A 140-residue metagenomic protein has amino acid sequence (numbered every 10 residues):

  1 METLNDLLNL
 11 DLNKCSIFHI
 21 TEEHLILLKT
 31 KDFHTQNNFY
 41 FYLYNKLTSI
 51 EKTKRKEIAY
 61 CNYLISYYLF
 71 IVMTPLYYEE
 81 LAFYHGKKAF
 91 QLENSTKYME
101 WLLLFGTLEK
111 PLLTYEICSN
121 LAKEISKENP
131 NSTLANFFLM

Functional and structural regions predicted by a protein language model:
M1-T3, K31-H34, F138: Extended, charge-rich alpha-helical scaffold/interaction domains
T3-L10, N38-E51, Y78-A89, L113-E128: Alpha-helical repeat scaffolds
N9-K31, K54-I71, S95-L108, N136-F137: Amphipathic alpha-helical repeat scaffolds of TPR domains
T35, E57-Y60, Y78, N94-K97 (+2 more regions): Structural signature of alpha-solenoid helical repeat junctions
V72, L76, E109-L112: Structural motif corresponding to the intra-repeat A-B loop/turn of tetratricopeptide repeats
Y98, L102-M140: Short, Lys/Arg-rich amphipathic alpha-helical interaction segments that bind nucleic acids or acidic protein surfaces
